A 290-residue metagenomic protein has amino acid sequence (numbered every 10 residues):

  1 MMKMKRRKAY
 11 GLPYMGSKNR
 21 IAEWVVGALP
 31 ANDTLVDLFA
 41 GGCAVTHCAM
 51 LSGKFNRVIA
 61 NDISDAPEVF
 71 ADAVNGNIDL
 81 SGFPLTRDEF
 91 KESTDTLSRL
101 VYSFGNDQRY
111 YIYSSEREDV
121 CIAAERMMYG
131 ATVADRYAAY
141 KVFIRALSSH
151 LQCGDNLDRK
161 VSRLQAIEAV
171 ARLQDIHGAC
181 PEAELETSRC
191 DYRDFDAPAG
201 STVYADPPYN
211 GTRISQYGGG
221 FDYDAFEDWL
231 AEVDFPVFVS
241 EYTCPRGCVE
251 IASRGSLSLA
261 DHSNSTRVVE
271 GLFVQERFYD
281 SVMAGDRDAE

Functional and structural regions predicted by a protein language model:
M1-L51: S-adenosyl-L-methionine
M4, N210, Q216-E290: Long, positively charged, glycine-interspersed low-complexity recognition regions
Y14-K18, F90, G219: A conditional alpha-helix N-cap/helix-loop micro-motif detector
V25, L35-A49, A60-S64, L97 (+4 more regions): Conserved proline-anchored active-site loop of SAM-dependent methyltransferases that bridges a beta-strand
L29-T34, K54-F55, N75-G76, K91-T94 (+4 more regions): Short glycine/proline-enriched coil/turn segments at helix->beta-strand junctions
L51-K54, A73-G76, Y217-G220, A252-R254: Short, glycine/charged-enriched secondary-structure capping and boundary segments
S52, N56-A183: Class I S-adenosyl-L-methionine-dependent methyltransferase module
C153-A231: Acidic, His/Gly-enriched loop-helix segments that form or flank divalent-metal centers in metallo-dependent hydrolases
